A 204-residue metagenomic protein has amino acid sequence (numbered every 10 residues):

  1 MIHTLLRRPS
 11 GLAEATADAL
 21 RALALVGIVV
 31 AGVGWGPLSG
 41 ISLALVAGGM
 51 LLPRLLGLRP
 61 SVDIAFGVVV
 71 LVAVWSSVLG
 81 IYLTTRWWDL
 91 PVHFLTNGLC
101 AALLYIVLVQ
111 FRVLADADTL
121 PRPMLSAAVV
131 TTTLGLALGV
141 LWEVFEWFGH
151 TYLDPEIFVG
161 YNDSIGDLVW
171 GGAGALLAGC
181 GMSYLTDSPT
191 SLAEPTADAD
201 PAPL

Functional and structural regions predicted by a protein language model:
I2-L104: "…centered on the first transmembrane helix and the immediately adjacent amphipathic helix/loop
D18, S42-L43, L90, P123-T131 (+2 more regions): Residue-level signature of transmembrane alpha-helical entry/exit and packing/kink sites in multi-pass membrane
L52-L55, V107-T119, S183-E194: Cytoplasmic membrane-interface segments at the C-terminal ends of transmembrane helices
G80-D89, L136-L176, C180: Interfacial helix-loop-helix junctions of multi-pass membrane proteins
N97-L114, T151-I157, G172-T186: Membrane-interfacial alpha-helical segments at the cytosolic side of multi-pass membrane proteins
G98-I106, T131-V144: Mid-bilayer segments of alpha-helical transmembrane spans in multi-pass integral membrane proteins that mediate
R112-G135: Internal alpha-helical transmembrane segments of multi-pass membrane proteins
G166-L204: Primarily interfacial, aromatic-capped hydrophobic alpha-helices that serve as membrane anchors
